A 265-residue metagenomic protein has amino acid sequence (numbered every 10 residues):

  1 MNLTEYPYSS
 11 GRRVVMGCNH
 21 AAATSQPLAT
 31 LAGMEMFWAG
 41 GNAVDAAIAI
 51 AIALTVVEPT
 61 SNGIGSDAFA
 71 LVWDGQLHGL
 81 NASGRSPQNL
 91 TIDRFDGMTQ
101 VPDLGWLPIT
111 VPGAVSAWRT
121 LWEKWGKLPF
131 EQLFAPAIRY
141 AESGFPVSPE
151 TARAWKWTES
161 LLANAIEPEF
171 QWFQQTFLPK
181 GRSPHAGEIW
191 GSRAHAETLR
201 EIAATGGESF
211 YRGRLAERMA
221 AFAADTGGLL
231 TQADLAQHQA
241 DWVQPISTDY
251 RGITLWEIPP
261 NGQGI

Functional and structural regions predicted by a protein language model:
M1-L31, E35-W38, A43-T205, F210-R212 (+1 more regions): Noncatalytic scaffold domains of N-terminal-nucleophile
I265: Flexible, polar/acidic helix-loop-strand segments at domain edges
